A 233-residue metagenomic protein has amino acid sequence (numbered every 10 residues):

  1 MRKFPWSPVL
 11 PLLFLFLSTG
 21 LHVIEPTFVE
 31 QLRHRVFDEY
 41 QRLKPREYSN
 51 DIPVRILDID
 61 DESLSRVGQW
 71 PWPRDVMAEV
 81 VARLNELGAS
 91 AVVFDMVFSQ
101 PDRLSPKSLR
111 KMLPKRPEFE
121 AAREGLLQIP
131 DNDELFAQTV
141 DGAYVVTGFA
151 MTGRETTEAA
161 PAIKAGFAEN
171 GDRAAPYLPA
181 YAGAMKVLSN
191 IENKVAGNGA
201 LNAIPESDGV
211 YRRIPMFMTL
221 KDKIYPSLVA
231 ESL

Functional and structural regions predicted by a protein language model:
R2-L233: Non-transmembrane functional regions of envelope-associated proteins
